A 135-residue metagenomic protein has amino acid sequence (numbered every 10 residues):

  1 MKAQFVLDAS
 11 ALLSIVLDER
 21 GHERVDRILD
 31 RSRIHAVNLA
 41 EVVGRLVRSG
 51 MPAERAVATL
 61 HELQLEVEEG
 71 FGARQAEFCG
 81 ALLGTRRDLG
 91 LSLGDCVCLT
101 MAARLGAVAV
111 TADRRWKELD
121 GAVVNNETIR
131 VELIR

Functional and structural regions predicted by a protein language model:
M1-I34, L46-A58: Short, well-structured N-terminal submotif of metal-dependent ribonuclease cores
K2, L99, A103-R135: Acidic, PIN/NYN-like endoribonuclease modules and their adjacent C-terminal/linker elements
F5, R31-I34, L63-E68, V108: Short loop->beta-strand "edge-of-pocket" segments that line small-molecule binding or catalytic clefts across diverse
S10, V43, D113-R115: Anionic group-transfer/hydrolysis microenvironments
L12-L13, L39, W116-K117: A generic structural signal for short hydrophobic patches within well-formed alpha-helices
H22, L39, A53, A76-C79: A general structural signal for well-ordered alpha-helical segments in protein cores
V37-F71: Active-site-proximal, substrate-binding regions of enzyme catalytic domains and RNA-binding/basic surfaces
E68-R114: Active-site neighborhoods of divalent-metal-dependent phosphate/nucleic-acid chemistry enzymes
